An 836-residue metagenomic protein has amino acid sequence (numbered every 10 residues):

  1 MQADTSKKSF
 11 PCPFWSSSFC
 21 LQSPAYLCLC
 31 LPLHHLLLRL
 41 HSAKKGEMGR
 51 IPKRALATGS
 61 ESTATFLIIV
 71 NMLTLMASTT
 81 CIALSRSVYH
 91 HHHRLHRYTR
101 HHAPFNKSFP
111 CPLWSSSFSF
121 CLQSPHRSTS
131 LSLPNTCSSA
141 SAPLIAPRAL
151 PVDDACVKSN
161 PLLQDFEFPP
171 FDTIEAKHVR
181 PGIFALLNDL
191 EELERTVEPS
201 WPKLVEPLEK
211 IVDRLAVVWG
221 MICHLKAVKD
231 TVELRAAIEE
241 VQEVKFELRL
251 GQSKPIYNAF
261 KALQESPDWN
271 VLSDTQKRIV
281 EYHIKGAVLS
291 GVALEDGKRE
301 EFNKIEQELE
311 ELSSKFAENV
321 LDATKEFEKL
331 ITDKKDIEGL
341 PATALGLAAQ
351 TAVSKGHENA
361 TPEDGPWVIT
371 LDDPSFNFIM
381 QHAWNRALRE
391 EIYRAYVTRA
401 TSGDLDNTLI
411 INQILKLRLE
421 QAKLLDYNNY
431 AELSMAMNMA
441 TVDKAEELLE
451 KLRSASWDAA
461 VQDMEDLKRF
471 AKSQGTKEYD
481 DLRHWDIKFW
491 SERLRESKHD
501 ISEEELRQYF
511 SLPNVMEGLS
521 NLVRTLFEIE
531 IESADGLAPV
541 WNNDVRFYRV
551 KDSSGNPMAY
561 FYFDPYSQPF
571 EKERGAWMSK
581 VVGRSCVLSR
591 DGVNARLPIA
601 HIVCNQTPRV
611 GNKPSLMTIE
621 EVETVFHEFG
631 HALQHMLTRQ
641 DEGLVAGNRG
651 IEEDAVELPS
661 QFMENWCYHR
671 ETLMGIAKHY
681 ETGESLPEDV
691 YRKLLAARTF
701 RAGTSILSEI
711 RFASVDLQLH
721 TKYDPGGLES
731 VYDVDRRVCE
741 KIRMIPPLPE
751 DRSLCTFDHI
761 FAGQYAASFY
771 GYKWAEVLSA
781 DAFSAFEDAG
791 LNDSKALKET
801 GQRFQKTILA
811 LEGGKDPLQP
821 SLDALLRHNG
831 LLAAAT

Functional and structural regions predicted by a protein language model:
M1-E47, L56-M72: Intrinsically disordered, low-complexity basic segments at termini and long loops, enriched in Pro/Gly and/or Arg/Ser
G49-R50, N71-H90, H96-L340, F786 (+1 more regions): N-terminal helix-rich structural modules
P151-E175, P366-V368, N514, G518-I531 (+9 more regions): C-terminal, non-catalytic "cap/extension" segments appended to globular domains
L163-H178, C223-V241, A262-K304, T370-L409 (+6 more regions): Short His/Asp/Glu-rich catalytic/ion-coordination signatures at enzyme active sites or charged loops
N188, E192-P199, R214-T231, L248-I256 (+22 more regions): Intrinsically disordered or highly flexible coil/loop and linker segments, enriched in small and charged/polar residues
D213-H224, E281, K285, R394 (+3 more regions): Short, hydrophobic/amphipathic alpha-helical patches that form generic packing surfaces within helical domains
T275, I279, E308-S314, E318 (+9 more regions): Active-site-proximal, well-structured secondary-structure segments within enzyme catalytic domains
T607-V625: Short pre-active-site segment immediately N-terminal to the catalytic Zn-binding motif
